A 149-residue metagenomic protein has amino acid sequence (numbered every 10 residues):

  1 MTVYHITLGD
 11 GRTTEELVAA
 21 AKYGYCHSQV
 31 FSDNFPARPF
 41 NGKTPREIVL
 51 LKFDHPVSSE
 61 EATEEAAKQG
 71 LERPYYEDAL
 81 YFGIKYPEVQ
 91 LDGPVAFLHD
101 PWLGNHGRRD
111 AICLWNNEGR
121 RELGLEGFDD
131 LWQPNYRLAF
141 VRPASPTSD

Functional and structural regions predicted by a protein language model:
M1-D149: A binding-site-centric feature that preferentially detects glycan-recognition modules on secreted/surface proteins
